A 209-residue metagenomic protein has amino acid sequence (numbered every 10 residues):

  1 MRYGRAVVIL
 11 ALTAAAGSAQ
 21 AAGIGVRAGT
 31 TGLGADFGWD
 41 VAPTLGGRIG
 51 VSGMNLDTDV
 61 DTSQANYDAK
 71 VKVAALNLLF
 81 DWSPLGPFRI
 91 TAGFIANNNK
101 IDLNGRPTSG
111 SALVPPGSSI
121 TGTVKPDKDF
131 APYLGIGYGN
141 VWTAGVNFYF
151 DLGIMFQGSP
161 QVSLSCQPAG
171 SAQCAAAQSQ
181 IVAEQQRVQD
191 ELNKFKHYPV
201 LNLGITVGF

Functional and structural regions predicted by a protein language model:
A15-A21: Sec/Tat signal peptide C-region and signal peptidase I cleavage site
G23-W39, A144, F195-Y198: Solvent-exposed loop/turn segments connecting transmembrane beta-strands in outer-membrane beta-barrel proteins
I24-V26, A35, P43, G47-I49 (+5 more regions): Transmembrane beta-strands of outer-membrane beta-barrel proteins
R27-G29, D36-G38, D81-W82, G137-G139 (+1 more regions): Transmembrane beta-barrel domains of outer membrane proteins
T30-G32, V51-D57, F94-K100, N140 (+2 more regions): Transmembrane beta-strands of outer-membrane beta-barrel pores
A42-T44, L85-P87, V141-T143: Outer-membrane beta-barrel channels and translocator barrels
V51-L76, N99-A131, G158-V200: Extracellular/periplasm-exposed beta-strand and loop segments of Gram-negative cell-envelope proteins, dominated by
D81, V146-N147, F195-F209: Outer-membrane beta-barrel "beta-signal"
